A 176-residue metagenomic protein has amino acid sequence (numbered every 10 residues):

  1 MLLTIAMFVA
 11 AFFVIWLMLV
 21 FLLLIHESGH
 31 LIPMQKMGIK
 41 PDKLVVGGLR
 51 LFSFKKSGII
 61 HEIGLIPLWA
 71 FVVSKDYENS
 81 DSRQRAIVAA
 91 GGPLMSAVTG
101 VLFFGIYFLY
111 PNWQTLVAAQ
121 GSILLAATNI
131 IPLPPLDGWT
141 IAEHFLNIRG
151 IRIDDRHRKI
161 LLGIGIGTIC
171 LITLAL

Functional and structural regions predicted by a protein language model:
M1-L176: Hydrophobic transmembrane alpha-helices and their immediate loop junctions in multi-pass integral membrane proteins
